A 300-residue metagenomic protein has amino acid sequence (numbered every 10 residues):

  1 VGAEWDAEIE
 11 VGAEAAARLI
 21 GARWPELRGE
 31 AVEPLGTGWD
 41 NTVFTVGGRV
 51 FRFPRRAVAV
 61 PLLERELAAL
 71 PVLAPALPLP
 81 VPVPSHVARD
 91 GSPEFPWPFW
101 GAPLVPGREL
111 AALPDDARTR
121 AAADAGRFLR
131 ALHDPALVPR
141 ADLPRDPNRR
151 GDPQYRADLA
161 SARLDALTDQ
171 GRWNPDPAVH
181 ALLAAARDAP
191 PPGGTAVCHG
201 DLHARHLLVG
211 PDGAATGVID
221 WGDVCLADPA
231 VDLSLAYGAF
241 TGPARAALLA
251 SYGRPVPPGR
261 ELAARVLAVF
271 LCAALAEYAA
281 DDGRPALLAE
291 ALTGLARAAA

Functional and structural regions predicted by a protein language model:
V1-E26: Juxta-kinase regulatory segment immediately upstream of eukaryotic protein kinase catalytic domains
E4, E26-D158, A166-W173: ATP-binding pocket architecture of kinase catalytic cores
A13-A17, L67, A246: Short, surface-exposed alpha-helical segments at coil->helix boundaries
E33, D40-T45, F51, L183-L233: Active-site acidic catalytic loop and adjacent metal/ATP-binding pocket of ATP-dependent phosphoryl transfer enzymes
T37-D40, D223-P229, S234-A300: Helix-rich C-terminal or lid/interface subdomains of diverse kinases
L77-P80, D116-R118, G193, P243 (+1 more regions): Membrane-helix interface segments
L113, L164-T195: ATP-dependent phospho-/nucleotidyl transfer catalytic cores
